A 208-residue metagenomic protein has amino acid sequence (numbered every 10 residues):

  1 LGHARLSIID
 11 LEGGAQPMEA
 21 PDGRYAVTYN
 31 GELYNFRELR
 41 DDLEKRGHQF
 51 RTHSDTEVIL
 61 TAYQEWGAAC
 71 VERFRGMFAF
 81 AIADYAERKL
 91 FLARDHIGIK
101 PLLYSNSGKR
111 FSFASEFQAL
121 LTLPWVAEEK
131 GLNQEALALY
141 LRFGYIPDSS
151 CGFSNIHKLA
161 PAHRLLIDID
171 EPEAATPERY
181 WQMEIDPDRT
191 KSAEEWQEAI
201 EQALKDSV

Functional and structural regions predicted by a protein language model:
L1-V208: Cysteine-centered catalytic environments shared across enzyme families
